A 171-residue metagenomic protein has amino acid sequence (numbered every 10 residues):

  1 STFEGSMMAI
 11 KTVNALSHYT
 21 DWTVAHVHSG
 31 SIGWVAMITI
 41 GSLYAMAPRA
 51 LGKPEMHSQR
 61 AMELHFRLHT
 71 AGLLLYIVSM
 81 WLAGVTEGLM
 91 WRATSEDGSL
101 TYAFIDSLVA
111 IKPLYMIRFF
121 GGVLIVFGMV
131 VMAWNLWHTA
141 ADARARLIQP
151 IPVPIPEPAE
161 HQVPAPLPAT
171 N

Functional and structural regions predicted by a protein language model:
S1-K11, T23-L51, S58-S107, P113-R144: Hydrophobic cores of alpha-helical transmembrane segments in multi-pass integral membrane proteins
R144-P164: Short, highly charged, low-complexity non-transmembrane loops/tails of multi-pass membrane proteins
P164-N171: Long, low-complexity, intrinsically disordered segments
